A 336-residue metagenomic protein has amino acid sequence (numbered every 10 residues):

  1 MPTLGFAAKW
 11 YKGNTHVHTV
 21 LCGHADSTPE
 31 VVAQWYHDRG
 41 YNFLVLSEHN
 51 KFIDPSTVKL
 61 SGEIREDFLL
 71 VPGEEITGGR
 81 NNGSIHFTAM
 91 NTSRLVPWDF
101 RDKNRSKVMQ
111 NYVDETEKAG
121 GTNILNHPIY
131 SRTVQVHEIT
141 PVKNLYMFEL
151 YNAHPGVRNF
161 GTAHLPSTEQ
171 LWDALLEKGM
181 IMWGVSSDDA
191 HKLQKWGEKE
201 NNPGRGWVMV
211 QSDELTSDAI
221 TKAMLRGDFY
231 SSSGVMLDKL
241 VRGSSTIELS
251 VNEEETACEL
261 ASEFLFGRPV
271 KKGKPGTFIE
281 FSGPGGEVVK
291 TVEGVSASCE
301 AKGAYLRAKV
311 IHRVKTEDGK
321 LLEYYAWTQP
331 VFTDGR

Functional and structural regions predicted by a protein language model:
M1-A7, C22, P29, G179-W183 (+1 more regions): C-terminal functional module detector
P2-P128, T133-H137, P141-K143, L150-W172 (+4 more regions): A metal-dependent hydrolase metal-coordination microenvironment
L145-V157, V208-S217: Acidic, His- and aromatic-enriched active-site or binding-groove loops in soluble protein domains that engage sugars
